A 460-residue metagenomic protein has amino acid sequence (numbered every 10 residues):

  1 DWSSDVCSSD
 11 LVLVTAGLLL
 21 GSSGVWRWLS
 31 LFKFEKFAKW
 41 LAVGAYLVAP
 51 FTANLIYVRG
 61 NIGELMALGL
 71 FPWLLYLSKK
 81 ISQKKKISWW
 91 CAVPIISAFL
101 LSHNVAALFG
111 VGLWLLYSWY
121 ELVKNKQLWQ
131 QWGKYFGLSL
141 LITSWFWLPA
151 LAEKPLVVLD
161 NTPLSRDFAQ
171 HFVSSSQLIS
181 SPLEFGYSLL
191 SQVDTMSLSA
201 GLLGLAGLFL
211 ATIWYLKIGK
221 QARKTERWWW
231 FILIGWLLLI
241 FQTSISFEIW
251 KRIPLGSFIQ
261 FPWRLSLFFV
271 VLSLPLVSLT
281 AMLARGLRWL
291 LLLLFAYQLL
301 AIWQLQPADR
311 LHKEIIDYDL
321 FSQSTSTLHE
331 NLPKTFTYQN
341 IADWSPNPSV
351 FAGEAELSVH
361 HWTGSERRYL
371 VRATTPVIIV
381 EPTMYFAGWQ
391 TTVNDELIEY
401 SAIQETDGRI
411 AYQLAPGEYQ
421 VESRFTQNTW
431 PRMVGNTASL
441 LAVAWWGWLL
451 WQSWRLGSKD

Functional and structural regions predicted by a protein language model:
S4-R310, Y419-R424, P431-G457: Membrane-embedded transmembrane-helix bundle of lipid-linked glycan/lipid transferases
A45-L47, W236-S246, F336-Q339, P348-F351 (+3 more regions): A generic short-segment signal for beta-strand/edge and adjacent turn/coil regions
W119-L122, L148, S174, L189 (+13 more regions): Intrinsically disordered, low-complexity regions enriched in small/polar residues
P307-E366: Membrane-interface segments at or immediately adjacent to transmembrane helices that form the boundary between
W344-G457: Active-site-proximal, structured, solvent-exposed surfaces of multi-pass membrane proteins that position macromolecular
D460: Active-site ligand-binding patch in enzyme domains
